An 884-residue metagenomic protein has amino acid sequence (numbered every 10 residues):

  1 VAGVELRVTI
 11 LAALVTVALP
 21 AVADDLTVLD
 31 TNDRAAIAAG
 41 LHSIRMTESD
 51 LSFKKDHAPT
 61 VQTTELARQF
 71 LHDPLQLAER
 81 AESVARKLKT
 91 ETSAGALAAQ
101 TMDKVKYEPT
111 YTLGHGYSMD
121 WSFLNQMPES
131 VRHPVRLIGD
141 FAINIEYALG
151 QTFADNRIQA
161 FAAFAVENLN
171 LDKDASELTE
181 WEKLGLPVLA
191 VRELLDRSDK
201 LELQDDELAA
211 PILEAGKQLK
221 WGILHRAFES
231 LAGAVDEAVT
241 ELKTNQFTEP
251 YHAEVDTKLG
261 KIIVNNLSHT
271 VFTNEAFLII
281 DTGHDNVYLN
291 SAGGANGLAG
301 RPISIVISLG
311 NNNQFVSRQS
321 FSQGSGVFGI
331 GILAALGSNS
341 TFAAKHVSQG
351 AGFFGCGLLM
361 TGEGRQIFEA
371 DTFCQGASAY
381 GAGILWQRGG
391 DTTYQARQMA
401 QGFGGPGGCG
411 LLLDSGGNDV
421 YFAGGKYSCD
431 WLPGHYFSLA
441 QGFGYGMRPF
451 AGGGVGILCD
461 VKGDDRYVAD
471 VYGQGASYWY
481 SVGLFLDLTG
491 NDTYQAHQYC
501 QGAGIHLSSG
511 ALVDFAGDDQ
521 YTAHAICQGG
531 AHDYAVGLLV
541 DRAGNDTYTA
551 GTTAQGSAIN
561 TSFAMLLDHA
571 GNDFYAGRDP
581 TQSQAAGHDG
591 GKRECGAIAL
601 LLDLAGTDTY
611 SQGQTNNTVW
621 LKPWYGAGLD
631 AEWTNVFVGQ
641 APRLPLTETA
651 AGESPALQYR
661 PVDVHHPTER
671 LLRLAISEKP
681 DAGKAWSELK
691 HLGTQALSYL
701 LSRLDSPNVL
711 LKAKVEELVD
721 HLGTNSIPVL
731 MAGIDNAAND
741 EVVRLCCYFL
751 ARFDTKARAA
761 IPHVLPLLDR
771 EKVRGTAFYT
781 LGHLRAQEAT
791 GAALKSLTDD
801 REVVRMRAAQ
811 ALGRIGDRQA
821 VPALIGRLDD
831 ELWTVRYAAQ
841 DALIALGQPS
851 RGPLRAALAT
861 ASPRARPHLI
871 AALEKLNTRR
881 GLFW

Functional and structural regions predicted by a protein language model:
V8-A18: Bacterial N-terminal signal peptides
V15, A21-N266, H666-L671, D681-E688 (+4 more regions): Terminal non-domain segments
R226-I307, N312, F321, F637 (+2 more regions): N-terminal segments that cap or nucleate solenoid repeat domains
K261-V264, A276-T282, L298-G310, S325-G337 (+11 more regions): Well-ordered beta-strand segments characteristic of repetitive beta-sheet solenoids
E275-L278, G293-G294, I305, I332 (+14 more regions): Structural detector for internal amphipathic alpha-helices that build alpha-solenoid repeat scaffolds
Y288, F315, L333, F342 (+23 more regions): Fold-core signature of tandem repeat domains
Q323-G324, G402, F422-P449, G475-A476 (+5 more regions): Acidic/polar low-complexity surface segments
